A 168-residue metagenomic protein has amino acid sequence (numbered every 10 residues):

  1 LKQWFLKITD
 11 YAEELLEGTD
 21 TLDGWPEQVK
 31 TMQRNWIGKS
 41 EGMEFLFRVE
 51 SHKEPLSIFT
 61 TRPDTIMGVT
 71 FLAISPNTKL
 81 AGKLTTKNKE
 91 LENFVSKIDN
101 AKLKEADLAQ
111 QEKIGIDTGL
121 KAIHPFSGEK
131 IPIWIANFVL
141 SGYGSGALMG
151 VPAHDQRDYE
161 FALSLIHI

Functional and structural regions predicted by a protein language model:
L1-Q111: Conserved, charged catalytic cores of large soluble enzymes
K2, K39-E41, M67-G68, I116-T118 (+3 more regions): A generic structural signal for well-ordered coil/turn residues at beta-strand boundaries that shape enzyme active-site
I58, D64, Q111, G115 (+3 more regions): Short glycine- and Lys/Arg-enriched binding-loop motifs that mark or flank ligand-binding interfaces
K97-W134: Conserved oxyanion/phosphate-binding beta-strand-loop segments in alpha/beta enzyme cores
L120-Y159: Catalytic-site beta-strand/loop segments enriched in glycine and acidic/polar residues
I166-I168: Conserved small/polar residues in nucleotide/adenosyl-binding loops
